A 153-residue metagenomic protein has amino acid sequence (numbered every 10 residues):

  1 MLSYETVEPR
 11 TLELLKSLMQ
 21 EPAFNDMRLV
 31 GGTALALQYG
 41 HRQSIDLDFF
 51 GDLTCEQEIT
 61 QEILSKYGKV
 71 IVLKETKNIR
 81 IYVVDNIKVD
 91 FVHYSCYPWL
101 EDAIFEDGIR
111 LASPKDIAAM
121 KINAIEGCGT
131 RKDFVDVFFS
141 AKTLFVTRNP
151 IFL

Functional and structural regions predicted by a protein language model:
M1-L153: Compositionally biased terminal segments of proteins
